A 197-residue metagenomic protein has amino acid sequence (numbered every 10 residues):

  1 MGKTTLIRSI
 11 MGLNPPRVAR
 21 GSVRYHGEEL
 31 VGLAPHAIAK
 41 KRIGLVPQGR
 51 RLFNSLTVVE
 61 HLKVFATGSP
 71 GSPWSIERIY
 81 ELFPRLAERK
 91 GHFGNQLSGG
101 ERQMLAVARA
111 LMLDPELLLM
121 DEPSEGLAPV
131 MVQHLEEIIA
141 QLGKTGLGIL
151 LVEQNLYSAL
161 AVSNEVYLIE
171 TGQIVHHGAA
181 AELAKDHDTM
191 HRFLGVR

Functional and structural regions predicted by a protein language model:
M1-R197: Glycine-rich phosphate-binding loops of nucleotide-dependent enzymes
